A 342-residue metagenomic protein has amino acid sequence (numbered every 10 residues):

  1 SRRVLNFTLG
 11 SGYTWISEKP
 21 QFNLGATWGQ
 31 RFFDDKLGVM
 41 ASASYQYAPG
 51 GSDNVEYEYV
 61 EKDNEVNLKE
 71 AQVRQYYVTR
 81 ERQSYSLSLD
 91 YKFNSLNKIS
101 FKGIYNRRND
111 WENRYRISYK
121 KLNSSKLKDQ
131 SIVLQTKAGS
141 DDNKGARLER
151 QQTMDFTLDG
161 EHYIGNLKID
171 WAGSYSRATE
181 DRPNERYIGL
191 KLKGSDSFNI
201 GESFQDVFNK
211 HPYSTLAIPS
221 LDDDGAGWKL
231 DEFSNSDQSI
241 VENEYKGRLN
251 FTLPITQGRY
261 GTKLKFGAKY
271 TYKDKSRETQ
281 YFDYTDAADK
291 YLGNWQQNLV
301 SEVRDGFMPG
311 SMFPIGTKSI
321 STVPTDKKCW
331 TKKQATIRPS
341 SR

Functional and structural regions predicted by a protein language model:
S1-T8, S52: A beta-strand signature from Gram-negative outer-membrane beta-barrel systems, especially the internal plug domain
R2-R3, F33-L37, S95-L96, G165-K168 (+2 more regions): Short loop/turn motifs that connect adjacent beta-strands in outer-membrane beta-barrel proteins
L5-L9, V39-A43, F101-G103, W171-G173 (+1 more regions): Membrane-embedded beta-strand positions of outer-membrane beta-barrel proteins
S11, A26-Q30, L87-Y91, L158-H162 (+2 more regions): Residues on the lipid-exposed face of transmembrane beta-strands in outer-membrane beta-barrel proteins
S11-W15, Y45-P49, Y105-N109, I164 (+5 more regions): Transmembrane beta-strands of outer-membrane beta-barrel pores
S17-K120, Q151-L158: Transmembrane beta-barrel wall of Gram-negative outer-membrane proteins
G51-Y57, S100-L127, G139, D170 (+2 more regions): Outer-membrane beta-barrel and related beta-rich outer-membrane complex signature in Gram-negative bacteria
L134-K137, F198-E232, E278-D283, A287-R342: Flexible glycine-rich, low-complexity coil/linker segments exposed to the extracellular/periplasmic environment
